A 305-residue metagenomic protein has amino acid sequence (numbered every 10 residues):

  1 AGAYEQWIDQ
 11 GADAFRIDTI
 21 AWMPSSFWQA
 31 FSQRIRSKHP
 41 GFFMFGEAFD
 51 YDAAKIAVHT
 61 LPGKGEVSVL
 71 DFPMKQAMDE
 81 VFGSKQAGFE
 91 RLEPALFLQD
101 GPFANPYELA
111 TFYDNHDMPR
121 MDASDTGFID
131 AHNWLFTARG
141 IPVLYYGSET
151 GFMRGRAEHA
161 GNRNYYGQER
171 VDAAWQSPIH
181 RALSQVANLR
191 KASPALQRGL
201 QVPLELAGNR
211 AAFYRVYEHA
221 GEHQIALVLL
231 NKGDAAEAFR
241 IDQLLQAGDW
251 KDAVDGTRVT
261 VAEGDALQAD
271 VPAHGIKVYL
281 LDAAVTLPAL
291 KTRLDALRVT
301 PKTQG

Functional and structural regions predicted by a protein language model:
G2-E5, D13-N105, L109, A123-T126 (+7 more regions): Active-site-proximal helices and loops of the catalytic beta/alpha 8
N115-D117: Catalytic grooves of carbohydrate-active enzymes
K251-A266: Solvent-exposed beta-strand/loop surfaces of large extracellular or lumenal domains
A262-Q304: C-terminal beta-strand-rich structural cap/linker in extracellular carbohydrate-active enzymes
